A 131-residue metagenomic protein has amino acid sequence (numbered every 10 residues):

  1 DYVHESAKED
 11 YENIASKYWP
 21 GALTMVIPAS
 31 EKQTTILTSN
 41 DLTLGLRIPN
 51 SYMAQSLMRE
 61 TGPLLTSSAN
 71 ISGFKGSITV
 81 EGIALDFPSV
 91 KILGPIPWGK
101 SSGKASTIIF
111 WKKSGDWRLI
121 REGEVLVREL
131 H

Functional and structural regions predicted by a protein language model:
D1-H131: Active-site-adjacent structural elements in enzyme catalytic cores
